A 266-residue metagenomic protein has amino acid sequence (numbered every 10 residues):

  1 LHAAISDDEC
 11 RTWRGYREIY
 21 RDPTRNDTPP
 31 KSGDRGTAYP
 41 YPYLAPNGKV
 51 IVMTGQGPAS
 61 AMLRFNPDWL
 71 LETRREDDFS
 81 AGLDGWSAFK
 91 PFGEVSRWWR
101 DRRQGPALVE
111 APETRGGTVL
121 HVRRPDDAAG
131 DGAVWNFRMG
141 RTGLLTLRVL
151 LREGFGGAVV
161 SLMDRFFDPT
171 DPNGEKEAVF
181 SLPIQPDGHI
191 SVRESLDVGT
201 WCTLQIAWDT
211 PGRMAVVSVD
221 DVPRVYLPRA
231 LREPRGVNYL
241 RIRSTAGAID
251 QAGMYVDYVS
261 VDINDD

Functional and structural regions predicted by a protein language model:
L1-L83, F92-E94, P106, D126: Asp-box/BNR beta-propeller blade signature and adjacent active/binding-site loops in extracellular glycan-interacting
F65, F79, L147, M254-V261: Extracellular beta-strand elements of beta-rich domains used for carbohydrate recognition/degradation or cell-matrix
G85-V119: Extracellular glycan-recognition surfaces and repeat-rich motifs
R115-P186: Secretory/extracellular carbohydrate-interaction modules and structurally similar beta-sandwich "look-alikes"
D131-R138, I190-L196, R229, T245-A246: Beta-strand-rich interaction surfaces with strong enrichment in secreted/lumenal proteins
L147, T200-T210, A215-V217: Short tryptophan-centered beta-strand motifs in secreted/extracellular beta-sheet-rich domains of glycan-recognition
L182-Q205: Short, aromatic/His-centered strand-loop micro-motif at the edge of beta-sheets
L227-D257: Flexible glycan-contacting loops in extracellular carbohydrate-active proteins
